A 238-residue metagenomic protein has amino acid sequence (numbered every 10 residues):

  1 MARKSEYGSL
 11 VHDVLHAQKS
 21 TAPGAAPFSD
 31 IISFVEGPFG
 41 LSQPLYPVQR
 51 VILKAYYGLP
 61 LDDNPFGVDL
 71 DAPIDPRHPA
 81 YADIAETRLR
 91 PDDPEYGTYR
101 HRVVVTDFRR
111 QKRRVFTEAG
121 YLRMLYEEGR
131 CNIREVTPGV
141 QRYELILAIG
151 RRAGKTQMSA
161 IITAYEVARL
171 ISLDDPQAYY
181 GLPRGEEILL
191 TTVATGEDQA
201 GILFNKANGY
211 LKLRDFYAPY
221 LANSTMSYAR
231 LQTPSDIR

Functional and structural regions predicted by a protein language model:
A2-R238: Phosphate/NTP-binding elements of NTP-utilizing enzymes
